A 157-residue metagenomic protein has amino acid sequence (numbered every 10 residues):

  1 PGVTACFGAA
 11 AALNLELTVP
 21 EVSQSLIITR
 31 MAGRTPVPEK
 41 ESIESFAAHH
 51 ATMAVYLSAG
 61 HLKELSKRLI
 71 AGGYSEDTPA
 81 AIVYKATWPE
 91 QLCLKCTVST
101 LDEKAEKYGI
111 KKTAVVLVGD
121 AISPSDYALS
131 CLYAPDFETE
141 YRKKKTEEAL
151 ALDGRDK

Functional and structural regions predicted by a protein language model:
P1-A32: Short glycine-cluster motifs
S23-S25, G33-K157: A contiguous loop/helix-start segment that scaffolds small-molecule binding in enzyme catalytic cores
